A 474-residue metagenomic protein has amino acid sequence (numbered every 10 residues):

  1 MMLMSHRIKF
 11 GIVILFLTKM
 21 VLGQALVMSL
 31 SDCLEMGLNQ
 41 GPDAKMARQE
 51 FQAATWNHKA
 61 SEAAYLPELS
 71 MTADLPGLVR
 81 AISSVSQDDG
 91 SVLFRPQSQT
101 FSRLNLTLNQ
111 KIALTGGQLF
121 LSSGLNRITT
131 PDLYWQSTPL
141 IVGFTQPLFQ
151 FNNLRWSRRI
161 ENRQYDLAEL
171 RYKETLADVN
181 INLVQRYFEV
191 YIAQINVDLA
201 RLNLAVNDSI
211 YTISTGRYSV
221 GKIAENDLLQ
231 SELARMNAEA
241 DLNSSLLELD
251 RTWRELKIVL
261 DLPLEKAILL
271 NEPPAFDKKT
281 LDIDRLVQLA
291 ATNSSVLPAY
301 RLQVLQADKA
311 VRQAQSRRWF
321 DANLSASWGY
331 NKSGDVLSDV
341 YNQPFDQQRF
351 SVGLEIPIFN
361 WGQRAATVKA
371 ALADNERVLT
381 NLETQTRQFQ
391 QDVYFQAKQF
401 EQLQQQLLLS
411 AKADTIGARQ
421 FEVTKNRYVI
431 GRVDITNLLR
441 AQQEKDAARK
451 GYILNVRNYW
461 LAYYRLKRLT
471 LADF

Functional and structural regions predicted by a protein language model:
M1-L30: Bacterial Sec-dependent N-terminal signal peptides
G23-F101, F149, W156, I160-N162 (+7 more regions): Bacterial Sec-pathway N-terminal export signals of envelope proteins
M28, D32, R159-R163, L167-L289 (+4 more regions): Periplasmic alpha-helical coiled-coil/stalk elements that build and connect Gram-negative outer-membrane
E35-K45, Q52-L69, R103-Y134, V142-I160 (+5 more regions): A glycine-/polar-enriched beta->alpha junction
M46-S61, T175, V179-A200, Y211 (+6 more regions): Amphipathic alpha-helical coiled-coil segments
S70, G77-V79, D88, G451-F474: Acidic, low-complexity, intrinsically disordered peripheral segments
T72-V142, L270-T280, R312, S325-I356: Small/polar, glycine/serine/threonine/aspartate-rich low-complexity segments that form flexible
R318, S327-G329, R349-G353, F395 (+3 more regions): Exposed, low-structure sequence patches enriched in small/polar residues
